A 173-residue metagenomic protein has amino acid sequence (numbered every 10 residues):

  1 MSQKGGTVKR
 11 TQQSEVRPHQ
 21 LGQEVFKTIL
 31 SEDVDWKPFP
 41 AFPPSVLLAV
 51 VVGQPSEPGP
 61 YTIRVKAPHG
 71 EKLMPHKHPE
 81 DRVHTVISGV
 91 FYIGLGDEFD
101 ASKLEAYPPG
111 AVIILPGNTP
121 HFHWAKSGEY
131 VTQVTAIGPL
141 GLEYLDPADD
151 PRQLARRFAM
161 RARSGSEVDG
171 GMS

Functional and structural regions predicted by a protein language model:
K4-Y61, P147-S173: A short, N-terminal "cap"/entry segment at the start of jelly-roll beta-barrel domains of the cupin/DSBH fold
F42-P43, P55-E57, K77, T85 (+2 more regions): Extracellular/periplasmic catalytic domains that process cell-envelope and extracellular macromolecules
S56, G70, D97-N118: Short acidic-glycine-tyrosine-enriched beta hairpin
R64-K66: Short Gly/aromatic-enriched secondary-structure transition segments
P68-E71, K77-E98: Glycine- and acidic-residue-biased ligand/ion/polar-headgroup-sensing regions
L73-P75, I93-G94, L115, P120-K126: Short beta-strand His + acidic residue motifs that chelate non-heme Fe in jelly-roll/DSBH and cupin folds
G96, K126, Y144-D146: Short, solvent-exposed loop/turn and secondary-structure capping segments
A106-P108, G117-G141: Ligand-binding loop in jelly-roll beta-barrel domains
